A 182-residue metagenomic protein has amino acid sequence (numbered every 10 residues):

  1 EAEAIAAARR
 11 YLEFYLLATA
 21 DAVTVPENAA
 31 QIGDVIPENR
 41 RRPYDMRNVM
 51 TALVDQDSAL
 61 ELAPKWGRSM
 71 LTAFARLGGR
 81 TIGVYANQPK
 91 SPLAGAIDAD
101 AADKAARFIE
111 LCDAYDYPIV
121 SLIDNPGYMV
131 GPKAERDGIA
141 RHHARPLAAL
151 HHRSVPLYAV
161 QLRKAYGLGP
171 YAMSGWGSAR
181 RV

Functional and structural regions predicted by a protein language model:
E1-V182: Ligand-binding clefts of soluble mixed alpha/beta catalytic domains
